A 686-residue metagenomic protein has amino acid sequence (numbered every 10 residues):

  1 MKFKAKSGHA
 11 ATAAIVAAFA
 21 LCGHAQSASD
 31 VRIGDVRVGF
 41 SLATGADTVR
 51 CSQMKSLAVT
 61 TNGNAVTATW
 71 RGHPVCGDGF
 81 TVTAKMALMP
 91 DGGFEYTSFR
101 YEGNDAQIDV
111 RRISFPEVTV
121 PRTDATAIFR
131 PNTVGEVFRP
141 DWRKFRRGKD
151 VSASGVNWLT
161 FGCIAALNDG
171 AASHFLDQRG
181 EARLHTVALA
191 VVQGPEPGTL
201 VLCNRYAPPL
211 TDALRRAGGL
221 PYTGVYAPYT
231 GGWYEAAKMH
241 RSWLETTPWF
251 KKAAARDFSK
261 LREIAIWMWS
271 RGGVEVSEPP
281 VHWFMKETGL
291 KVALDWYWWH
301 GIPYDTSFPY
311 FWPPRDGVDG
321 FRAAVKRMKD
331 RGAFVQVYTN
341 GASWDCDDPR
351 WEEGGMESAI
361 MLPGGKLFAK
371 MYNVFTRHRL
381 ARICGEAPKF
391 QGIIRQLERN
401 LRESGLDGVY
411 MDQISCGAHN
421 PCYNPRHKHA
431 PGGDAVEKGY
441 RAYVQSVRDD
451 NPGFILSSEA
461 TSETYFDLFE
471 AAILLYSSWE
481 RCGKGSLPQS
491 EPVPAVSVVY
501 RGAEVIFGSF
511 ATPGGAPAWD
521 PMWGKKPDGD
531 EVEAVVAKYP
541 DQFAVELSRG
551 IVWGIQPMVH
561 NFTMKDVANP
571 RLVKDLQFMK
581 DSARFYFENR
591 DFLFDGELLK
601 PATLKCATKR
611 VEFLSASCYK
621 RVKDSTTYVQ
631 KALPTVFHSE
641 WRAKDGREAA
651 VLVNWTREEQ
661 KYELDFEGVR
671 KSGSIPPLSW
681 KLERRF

Functional and structural regions predicted by a protein language model:
K2-A13: Bacterial N-terminal signal peptides that target proteins for export
T12-A20: Bacterial N-terminal signal peptides
C22-H24: Sec/Tat signal peptide C-region and signal peptidase I cleavage site
Q26-W298, F311-P314, R327, R331-V335 (+6 more regions): Carbohydrate-recognition beta-sandwich/jelly-roll modules in extracellular/periplasmic carbohydrate-active proteins
R147-N157, A171-A172, P280-W283, A293 (+5 more regions): Polysaccharide-binding and catalytic clefts of secreted carbohydrate-active enzymes
D212-L220, L397, G433-R670, P676-P677 (+1 more regions): Active-site-proximal substrate-binding groove within the catalytic cores of carbohydrate-active enzymes
R262-L362, Q391-R395, A435-Q445: Aromatic- and glycine-enriched glycan-recognition loops and surfaces that form the carbohydrate-binding subsites
G320-R322, K326-R327, F334-S404, S478-V498: Active-site-adjacent "subsite" loops/lids of carbohydrate-active enzymes
